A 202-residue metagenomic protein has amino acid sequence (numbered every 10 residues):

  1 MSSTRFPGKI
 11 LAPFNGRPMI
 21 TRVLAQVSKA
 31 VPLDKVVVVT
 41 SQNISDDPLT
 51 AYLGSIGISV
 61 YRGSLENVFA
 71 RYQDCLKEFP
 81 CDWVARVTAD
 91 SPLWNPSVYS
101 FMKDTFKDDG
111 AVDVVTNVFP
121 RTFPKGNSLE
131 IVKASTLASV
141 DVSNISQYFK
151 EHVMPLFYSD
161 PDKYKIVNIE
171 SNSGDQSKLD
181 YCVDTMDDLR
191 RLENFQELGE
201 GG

Functional and structural regions predicted by a protein language model:
M1-T40: N-terminal glycine-rich phosphate-binding loop and ensuing alpha1 helix
V27, L53, F157-Y158: Hydrophobic C-terminal alpha-helix "anchor/cap" residues
D34, D82, D113: Conserved acidic residues
K35-V37, A85, V167: A structural signal for isolated positions on well-ordered beta-strands in alpha/beta enzyme cores
Q42-K107: Short phosphate-binding loop-to-helix
W94-L179, R190, N194: Conserved core of the sugar-phosphate nucleotidyltransferase
T185: Short, conserved phosphate/pyrophosphate- and ester-handling motifs at nucleotide-, phospho-/glycolipid
N194-G202: Left-handed beta-helix
